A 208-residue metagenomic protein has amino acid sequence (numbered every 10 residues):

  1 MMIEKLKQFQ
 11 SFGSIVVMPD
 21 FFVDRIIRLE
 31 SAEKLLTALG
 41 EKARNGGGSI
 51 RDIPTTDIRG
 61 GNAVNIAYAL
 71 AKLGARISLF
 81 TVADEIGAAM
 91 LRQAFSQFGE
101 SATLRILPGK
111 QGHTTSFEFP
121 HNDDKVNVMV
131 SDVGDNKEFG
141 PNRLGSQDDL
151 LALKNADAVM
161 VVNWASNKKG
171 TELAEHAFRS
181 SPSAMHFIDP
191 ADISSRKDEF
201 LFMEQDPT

Functional and structural regions predicted by a protein language model:
M1-G40, P54-N62, L73-S78, D84 (+1 more regions): Ribokinase/PfkB-type carbohydrate-kinase core domain
G46-G47: Polytopic membrane enzymes that build or remodel cell-surface glycoconjugates and lipids
R51: A short, conserved beta-to-alpha structural element at the edge of catalytic cores that scaffolds binding
A67, A71: Gly/Ala-rich phosphate-binding loop of Rossmann-like dinucleotide-binding domains, activating on the conserved
